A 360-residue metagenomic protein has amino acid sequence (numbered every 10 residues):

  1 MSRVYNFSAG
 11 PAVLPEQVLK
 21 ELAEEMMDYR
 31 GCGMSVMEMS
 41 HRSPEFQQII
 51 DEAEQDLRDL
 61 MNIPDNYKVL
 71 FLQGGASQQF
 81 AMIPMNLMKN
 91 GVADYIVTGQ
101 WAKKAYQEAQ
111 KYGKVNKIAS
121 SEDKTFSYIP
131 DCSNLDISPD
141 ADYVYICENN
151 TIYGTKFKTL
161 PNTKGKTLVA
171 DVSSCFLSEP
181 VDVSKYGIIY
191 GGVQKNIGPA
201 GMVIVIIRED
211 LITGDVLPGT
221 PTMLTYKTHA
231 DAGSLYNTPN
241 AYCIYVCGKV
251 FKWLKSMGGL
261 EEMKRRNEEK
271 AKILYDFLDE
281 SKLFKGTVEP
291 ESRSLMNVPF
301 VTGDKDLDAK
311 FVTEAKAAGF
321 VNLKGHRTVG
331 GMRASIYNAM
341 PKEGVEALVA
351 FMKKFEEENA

Functional and structural regions predicted by a protein language model:
S2-V4, A317, G330-A360: PLP-dependent enzyme catalytic core of the Aspartate aminotransferase-like
R3-E54: A glycine-/small-polar-enriched, mobile loop at the entrance of the PLP active site in fold-type I
C32-Q79, N86, Q100, E108: Conserved N-terminal alpha-helix of the aminotransferase class I/II PLP-enzyme fold
S77-D142: PLP-dependent aminotransferase-like
A109, S121-F176: Active-site phosphate-binding strand-loop segment of PLP-dependent enzymes
V169, V183-Q194, V203: Conserved active-site segment immediately N-terminal to the catalytic lysine that forms the internal aldimine
V193-Y275, E289, E358-A360: Active-site C-terminal subdomain of aminotransferase-like
F284-A315: Conserved PLP-binding catalytic core of the aspartate aminotransferase-like
